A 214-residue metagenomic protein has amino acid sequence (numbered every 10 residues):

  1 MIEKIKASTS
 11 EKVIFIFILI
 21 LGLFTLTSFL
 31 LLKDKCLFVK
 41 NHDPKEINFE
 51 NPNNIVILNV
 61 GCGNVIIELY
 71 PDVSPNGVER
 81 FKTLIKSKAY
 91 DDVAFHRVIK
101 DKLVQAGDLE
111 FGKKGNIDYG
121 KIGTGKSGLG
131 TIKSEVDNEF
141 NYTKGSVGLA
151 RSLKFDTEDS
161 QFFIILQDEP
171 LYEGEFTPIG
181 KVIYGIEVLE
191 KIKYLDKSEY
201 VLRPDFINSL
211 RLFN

Functional and structural regions predicted by a protein language model:
M1-N214: Cyclophilin-like peptidyl-prolyl cis-trans isomerases
